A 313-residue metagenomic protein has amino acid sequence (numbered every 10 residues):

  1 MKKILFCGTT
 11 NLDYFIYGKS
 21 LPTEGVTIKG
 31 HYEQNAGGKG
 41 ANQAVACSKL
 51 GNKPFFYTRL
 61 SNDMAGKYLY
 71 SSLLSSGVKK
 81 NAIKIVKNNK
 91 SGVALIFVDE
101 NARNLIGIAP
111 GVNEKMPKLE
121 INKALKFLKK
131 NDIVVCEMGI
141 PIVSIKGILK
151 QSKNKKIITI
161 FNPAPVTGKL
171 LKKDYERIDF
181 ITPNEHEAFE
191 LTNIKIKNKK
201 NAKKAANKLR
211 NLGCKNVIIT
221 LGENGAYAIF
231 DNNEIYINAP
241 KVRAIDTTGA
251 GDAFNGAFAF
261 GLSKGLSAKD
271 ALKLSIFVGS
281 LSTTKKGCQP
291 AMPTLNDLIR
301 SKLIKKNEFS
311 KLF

Functional and structural regions predicted by a protein language model:
M1-F6, K172-K173, K199-F313: Conserved phosphate-binding/catalytic region of the ribokinase-like
M1-R59, M64-S75, A244-I245, F309-F313: Glycine-rich phosphate/adenosyl-contacting loop at the front of the ribokinase-like
V45, V93-F97, L105, G225-I229: Short beta-strand scaffold segments in enzyme catalytic cores
R59, I85-V86, I96-I133, M138: Conserved phosphate-binding/catalytic loop of the ribokinase/pfkB sugar-kinase fold
S75-N88: A glycine-rich helix N-cap at a beta->alpha junction
G77, E114-L119, I160-V166: Short gly/ser/thr-rich secondary-structure transition/capping motifs
I133-K204, N224-A226: Conserved beta-alpha-beta core of the PfkB/ribokinase-like small-molecule kinase fold
